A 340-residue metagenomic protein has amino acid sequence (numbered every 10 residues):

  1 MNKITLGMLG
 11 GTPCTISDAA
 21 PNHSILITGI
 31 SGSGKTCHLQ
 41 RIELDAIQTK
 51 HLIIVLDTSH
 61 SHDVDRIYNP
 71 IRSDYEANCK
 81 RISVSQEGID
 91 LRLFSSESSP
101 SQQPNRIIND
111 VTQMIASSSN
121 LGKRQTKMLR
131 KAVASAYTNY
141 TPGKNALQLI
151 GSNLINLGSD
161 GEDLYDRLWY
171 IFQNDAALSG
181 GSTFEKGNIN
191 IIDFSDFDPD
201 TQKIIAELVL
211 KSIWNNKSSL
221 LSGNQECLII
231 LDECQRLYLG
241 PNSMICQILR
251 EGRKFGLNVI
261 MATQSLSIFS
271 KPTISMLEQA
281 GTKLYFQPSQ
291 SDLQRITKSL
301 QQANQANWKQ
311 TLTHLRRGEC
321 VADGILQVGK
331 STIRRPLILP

Functional and structural regions predicted by a protein language model:
M1-S33, C37-L44, T49, L91 (+4 more regions): Basic- and hydrophobic-enriched, low-structure N-terminal and domain-boundary segments that flank ATP-binding catalytic
C14-I16, I25, I47, F269-P340: P-loop NTPase motor core of the ASCE superfamily
N22-H23, Q86-L91, S291-L293: A short acidic, often aromatic-flanked loop/helix-cap motif at beta-alpha or helix-coil junctions that lines enzyme
G32-S33, P199, L266: Short strand->helix junction
H38-L257, S270-P272, Q310-V328: P-loop NTPase motor domains
C227, L266, Q279: Active/binding-pocket-proximal capping segment
T263: H-loop/switch region of ABC-family ATPase nucleotide-binding domains
